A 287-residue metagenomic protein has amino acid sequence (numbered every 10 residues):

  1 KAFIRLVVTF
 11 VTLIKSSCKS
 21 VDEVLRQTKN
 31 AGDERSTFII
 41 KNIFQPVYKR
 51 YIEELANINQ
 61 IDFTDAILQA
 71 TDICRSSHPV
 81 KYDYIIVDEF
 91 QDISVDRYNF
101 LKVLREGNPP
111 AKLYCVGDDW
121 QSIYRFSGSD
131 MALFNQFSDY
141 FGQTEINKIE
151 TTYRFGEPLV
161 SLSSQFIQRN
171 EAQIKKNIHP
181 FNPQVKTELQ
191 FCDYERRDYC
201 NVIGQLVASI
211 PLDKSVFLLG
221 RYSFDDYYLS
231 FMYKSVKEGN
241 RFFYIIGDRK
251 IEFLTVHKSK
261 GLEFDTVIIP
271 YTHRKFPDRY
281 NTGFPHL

Functional and structural regions predicted by a protein language model:
K1-E54: Coupling/switch/interface segments within P-loop NTPase motor domains and analogous charged loops in nucleic-acid
D33-Q136, T151: Conserved helicase NTPase motor core
E53, T144-T151, A172-R221, I251: Inter-lobe coupling/hinge region of RecA-like P-loop helicase motors
D62-A70, R249-H257, T266: Conserved two-lobed SF2 helicase motor
P109-A111, D118-W120, F141-I146, V185-T187 (+2 more regions): Short glycine-/polar-rich loops that comprise or flank the Walker A/P-loop and associated switch/sensor motifs
Q121-N182, K186: Conserved coupling/interface region of RecA-like P-loop/ASCE motor cores
P211-S215, L254, K258-L287: Conserved helicase C-terminal RecA-like lobe
F224-N240: Conserved helicase motor "Helicase C" RecA-like lobe of SF1/SF2 P-loop NTPases
